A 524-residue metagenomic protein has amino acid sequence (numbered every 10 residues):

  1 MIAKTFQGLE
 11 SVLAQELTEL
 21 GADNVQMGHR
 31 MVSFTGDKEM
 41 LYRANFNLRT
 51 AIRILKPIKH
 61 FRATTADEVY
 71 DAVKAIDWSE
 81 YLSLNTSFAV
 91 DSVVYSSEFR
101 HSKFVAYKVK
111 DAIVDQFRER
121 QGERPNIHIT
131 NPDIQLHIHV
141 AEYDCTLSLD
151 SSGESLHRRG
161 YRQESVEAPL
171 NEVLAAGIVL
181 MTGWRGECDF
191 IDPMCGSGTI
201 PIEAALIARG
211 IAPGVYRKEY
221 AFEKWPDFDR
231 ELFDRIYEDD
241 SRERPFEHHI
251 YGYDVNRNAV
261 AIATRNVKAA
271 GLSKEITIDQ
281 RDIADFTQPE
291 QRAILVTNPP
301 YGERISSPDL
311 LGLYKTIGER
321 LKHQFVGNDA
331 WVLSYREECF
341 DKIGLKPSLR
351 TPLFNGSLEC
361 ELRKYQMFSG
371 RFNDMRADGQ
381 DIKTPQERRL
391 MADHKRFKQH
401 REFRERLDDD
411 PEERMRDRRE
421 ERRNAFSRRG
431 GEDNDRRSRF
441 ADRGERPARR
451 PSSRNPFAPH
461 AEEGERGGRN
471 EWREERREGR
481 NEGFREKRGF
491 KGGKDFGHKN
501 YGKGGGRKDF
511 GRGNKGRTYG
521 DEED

Functional and structural regions predicted by a protein language model:
M1-P132, M391: Non-catalytic nucleic-acid substrate-recognition regions in nucleic-acid-modifying enzymes
K4, G8, Y253, R257-A259 (+1 more regions): Conserved Class I SAM-dependent methyltransferase catalytic core
E39-F46, E154-H157, R371-F372: Short, charged/polar, Gly/Pro-enriched secondary-structure boundary elements
V93, R118, H139-M181: Class I S-adenosyl-L-methionine
Y95-E98, E154-S155, P300-R304: A short, flexible beta-alpha/helix-coil linker loop
L170-Q288, E303, L311: Conserved S-adenosyl-L-methionine
R292-N298: Short SAM/SAH-binding signature in class I
K364-D524: Basic Arg/Gly/Lys-rich low-complexity intrinsically disordered segments
